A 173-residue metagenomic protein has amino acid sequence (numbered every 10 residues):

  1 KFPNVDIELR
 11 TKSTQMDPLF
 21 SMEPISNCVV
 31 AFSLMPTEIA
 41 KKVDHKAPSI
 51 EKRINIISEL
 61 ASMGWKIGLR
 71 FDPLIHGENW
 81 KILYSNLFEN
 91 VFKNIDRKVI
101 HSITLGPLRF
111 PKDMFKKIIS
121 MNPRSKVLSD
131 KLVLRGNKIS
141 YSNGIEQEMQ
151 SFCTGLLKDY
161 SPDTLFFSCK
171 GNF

Functional and structural regions predicted by a protein language model:
K1-P18, P24-R53, K66-R70, S102-G106: Core AdoMet radical
F2-N4, I25, S62, R97-K98 (+1 more regions): Short, well-ordered coil/turn elements that cap or connect secondary structure elements
T11, S49-K52, L83, Y141 (+1 more regions): Soluble or luminal CAZymes and related metallo-dependent hydrolases
M16-P18, E38-A40, I75-E78, F110-M114 (+1 more regions): Flexible loop/turn segments at secondary-structure boundaries
M16-P24, W80-F88, M114-I119: Distinct, well-ordered alpha-helical segments
D44-N94: Long, well-ordered mid-to-C-terminal structural blocks that present hydrophobic/aromatic surfaces
E89-F173: Auxiliary Fe-S-binding modules of radical SAM enzymes
